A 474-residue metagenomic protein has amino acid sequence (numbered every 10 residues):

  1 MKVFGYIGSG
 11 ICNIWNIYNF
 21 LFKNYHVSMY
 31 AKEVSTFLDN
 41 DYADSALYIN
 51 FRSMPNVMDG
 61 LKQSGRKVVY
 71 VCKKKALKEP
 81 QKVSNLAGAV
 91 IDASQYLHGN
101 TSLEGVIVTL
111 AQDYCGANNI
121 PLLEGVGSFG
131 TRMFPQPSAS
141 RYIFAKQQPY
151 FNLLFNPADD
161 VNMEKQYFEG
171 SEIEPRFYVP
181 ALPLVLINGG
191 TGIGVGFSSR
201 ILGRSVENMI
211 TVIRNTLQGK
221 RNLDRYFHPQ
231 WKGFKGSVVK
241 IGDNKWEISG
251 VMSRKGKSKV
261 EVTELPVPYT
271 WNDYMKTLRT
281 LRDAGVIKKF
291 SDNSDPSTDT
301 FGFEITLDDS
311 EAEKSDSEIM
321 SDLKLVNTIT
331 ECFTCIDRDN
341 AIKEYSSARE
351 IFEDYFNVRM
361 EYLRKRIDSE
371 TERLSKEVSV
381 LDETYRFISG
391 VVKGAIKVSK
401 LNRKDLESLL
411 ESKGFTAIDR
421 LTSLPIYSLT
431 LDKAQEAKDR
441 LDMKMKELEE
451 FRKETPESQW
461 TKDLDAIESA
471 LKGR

Functional and structural regions predicted by a protein language model:
F4-Y6, Y18-Y25: Aromatic (phenylalanine/tyrosine) cluster motif
L21-D243, E304: Catalytic phosphate-handling regions of large nucleic-acid enzymes and associated NTPases
G219-R474: Charged, surface-exposed alpha-helical interface/stalk elements
